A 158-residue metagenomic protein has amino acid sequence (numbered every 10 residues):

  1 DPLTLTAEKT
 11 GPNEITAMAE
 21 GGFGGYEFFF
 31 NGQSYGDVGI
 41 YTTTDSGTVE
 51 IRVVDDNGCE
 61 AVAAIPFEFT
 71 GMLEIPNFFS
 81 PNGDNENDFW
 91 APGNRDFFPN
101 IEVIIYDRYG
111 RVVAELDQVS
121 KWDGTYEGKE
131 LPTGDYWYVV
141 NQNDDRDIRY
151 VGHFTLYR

Functional and structural regions predicted by a protein language model:
D1-E8, M72-N77: Proline-enriched interdomain boundary motifs that mark the N-terminal boundary and often initiate the first structured
A7-A17, G21, G83-F89: Short coil/turn motif common to extracellular beta-sandwich-like domains
E20-G24, R95-F97: Short glycine/proline-centered coil/turn motifs in the loop regions of extracellular beta-sandwich domains
F28-G32, I105-D107: Conserved aromatic beta-strand anchor motif in extracellular beta-sandwich/beta-rich domains
S34, D56-A64, D144-R149: Short, exposed coil/turn segments at beta-strand boundaries within extracellular/luminal domains
V38-E50, K121: Solvent-exposed segments in extracellular or luminal domains encompassing
S46-N57, D135-Q142: Append "Rare intracellular matches occur via the same short Y/T/C beta-strand/loop motifs
P66-R158: Short loop/turn motifs at secondary-structure boundaries
